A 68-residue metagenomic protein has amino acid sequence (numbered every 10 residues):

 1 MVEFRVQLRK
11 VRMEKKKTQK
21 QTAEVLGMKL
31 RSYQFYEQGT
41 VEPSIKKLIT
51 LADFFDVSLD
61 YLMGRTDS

Functional and structural regions predicted by a protein language model:
M1-V6, V41: A detector for short, charged/polar N-terminal pre-domain segments
V6-V25, T50: Short basic helix-loop element that most often maps to the first helix and adjoining turn of HTH DNA-binding modules
K10, T40-S44, D67: Extended rod-forming repeat segments used as scaffolds/tethers
E14, F35, D53, M63-S68: Short, charged recognition helix plus adjacent turn of helix-turn-helix-like nucleic-acid-binding domains
G27, K46-Y61: DNA major-groove recognition helix of helix-turn-helix/homeodomain DNA-binding modules
G27-E42, G64: Recognition helix of helix-turn-helix/homeodomain-like DNA-binding domains that insert into the DNA major groove
